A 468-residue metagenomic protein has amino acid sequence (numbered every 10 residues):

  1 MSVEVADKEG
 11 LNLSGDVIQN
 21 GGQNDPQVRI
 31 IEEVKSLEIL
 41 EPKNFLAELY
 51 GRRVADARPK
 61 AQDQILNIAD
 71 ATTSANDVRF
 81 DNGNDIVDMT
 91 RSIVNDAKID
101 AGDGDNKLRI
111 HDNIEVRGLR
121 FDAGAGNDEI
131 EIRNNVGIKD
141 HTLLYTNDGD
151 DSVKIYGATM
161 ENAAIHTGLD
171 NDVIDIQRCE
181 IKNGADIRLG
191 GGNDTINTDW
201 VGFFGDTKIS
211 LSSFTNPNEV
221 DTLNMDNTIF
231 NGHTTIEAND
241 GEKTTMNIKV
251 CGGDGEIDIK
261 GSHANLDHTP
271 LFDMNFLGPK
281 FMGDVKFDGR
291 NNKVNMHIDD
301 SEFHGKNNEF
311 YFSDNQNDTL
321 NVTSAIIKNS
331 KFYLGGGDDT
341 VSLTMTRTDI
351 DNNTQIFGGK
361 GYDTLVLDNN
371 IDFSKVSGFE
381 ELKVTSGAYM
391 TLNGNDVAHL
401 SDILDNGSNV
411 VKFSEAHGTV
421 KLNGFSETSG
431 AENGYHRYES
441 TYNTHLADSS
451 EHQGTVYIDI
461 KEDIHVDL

Functional and structural regions predicted by a protein language model:
M1-V17, E32-V34, I39, L422-L468: Low-complexity acidic/polar repeat-biased segments
V3-N106, N317-L320, I464: N-terminal segments that cap or nucleate solenoid repeat domains
G22-N24, Q62, G83, G102-D105 (+19 more regions): Conserved consensus positions within extracellular tandem repeat modules
I68, R79, I86-T90, Y145 (+6 more regions): Intrinsically disordered, low-complexity repeat tracts
T72-N76, S92-A97, N113-L119, N135-T142 (+11 more regions): Short "repeat-start/strand-capping" segments in structured domains, especially the N-termini of parallel beta-helix
R79, K98-D100, K107, R120-D122 (+15 more regions): Short beta-strand elements of solenoid repeat domains
V87-M89, K107-D112, E129-N134, S152-Y156 (+13 more regions): Extracellular beta-strand repeat scaffolds in secreted/surface proteins
T167, N183, G205, N216-P217 (+7 more regions): Residues in short coils/turns that link rungs of repeat/solenoid architectures in beta-rich domains
